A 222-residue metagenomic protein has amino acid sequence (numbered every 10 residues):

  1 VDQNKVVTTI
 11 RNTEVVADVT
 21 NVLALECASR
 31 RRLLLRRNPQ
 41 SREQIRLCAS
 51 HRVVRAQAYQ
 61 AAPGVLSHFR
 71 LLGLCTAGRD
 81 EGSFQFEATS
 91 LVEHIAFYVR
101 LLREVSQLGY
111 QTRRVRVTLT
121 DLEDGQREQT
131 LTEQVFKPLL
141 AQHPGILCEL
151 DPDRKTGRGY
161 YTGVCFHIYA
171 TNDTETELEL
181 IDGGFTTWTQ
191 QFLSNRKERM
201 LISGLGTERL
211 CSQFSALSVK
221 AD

Functional and structural regions predicted by a protein language model:
V1-D222: TRNA-recognition modules of translation machinery and tRNA-sensing kinases, especially anticodon-binding
